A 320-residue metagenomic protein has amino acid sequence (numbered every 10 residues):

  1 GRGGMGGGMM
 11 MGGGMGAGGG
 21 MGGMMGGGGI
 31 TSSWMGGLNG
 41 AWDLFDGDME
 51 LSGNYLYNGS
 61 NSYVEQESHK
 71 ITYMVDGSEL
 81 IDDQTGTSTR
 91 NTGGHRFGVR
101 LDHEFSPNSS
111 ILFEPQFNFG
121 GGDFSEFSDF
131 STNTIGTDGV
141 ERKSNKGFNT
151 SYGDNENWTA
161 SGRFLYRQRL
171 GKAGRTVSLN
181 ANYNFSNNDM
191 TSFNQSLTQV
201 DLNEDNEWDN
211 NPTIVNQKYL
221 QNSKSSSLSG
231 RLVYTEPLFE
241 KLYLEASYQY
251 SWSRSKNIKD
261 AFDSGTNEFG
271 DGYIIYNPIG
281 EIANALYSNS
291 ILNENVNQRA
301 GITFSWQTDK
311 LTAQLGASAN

Functional and structural regions predicted by a protein language model:
G1-N320: Primarily recognizes Gram-negative and organellar outer-membrane beta-barrels
